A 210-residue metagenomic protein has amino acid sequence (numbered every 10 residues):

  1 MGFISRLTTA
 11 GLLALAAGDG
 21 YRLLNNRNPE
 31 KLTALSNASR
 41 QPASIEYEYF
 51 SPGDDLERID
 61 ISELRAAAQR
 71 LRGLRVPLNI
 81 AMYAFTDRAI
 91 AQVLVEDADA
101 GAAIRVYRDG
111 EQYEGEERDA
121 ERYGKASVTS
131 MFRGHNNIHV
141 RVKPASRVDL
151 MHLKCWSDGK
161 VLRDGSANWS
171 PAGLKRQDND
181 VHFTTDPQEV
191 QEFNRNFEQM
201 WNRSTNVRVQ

Functional and structural regions predicted by a protein language model:
M1-T9: Feature marks short, highly hydrophobic, charge-poor N-terminal signal-anchor/signal peptide-like helices that anchor
I4, A14-L32: Short hydrophobic alpha-helical membrane-entry/anchor segments
R40-I61: Glycine-rich phosphate-binding "P-loop"
P52-R58, N79-M82, Y113, E117 (+1 more regions): Second-shell loop/turn segments in exported
A67-H135: Primarily the HKD phosphodiesterase
A84-R88, G110-E114, S146-L150, N168-A172 (+1 more regions): Solvent-exposed loop/turn segments at secondary-structure junctions within structured extracellular/periplasmic domains
G134-A145: Short Pro/Gly-enriched beta-strand edge/turn motifs at strand-loop
K154-S157, V161-Q210: Signature of lipid phosphatidyltransferase scaffolds
